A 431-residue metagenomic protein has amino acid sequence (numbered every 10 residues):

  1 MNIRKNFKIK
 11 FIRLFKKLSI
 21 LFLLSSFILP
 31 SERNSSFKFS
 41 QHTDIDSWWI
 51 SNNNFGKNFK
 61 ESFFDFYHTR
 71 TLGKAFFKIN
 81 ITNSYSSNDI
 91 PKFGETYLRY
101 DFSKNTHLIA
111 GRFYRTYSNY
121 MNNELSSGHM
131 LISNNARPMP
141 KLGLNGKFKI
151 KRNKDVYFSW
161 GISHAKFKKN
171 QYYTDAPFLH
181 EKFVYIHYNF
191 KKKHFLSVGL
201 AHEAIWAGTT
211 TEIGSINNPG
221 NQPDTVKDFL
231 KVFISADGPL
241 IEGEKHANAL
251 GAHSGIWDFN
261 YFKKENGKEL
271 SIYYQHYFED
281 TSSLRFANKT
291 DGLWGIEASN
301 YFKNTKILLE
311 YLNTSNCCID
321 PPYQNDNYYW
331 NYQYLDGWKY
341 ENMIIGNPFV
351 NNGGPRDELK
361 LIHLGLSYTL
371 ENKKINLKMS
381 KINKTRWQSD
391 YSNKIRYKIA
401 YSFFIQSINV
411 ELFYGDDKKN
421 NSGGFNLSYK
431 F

Functional and structural regions predicted by a protein language model:
M1-E32, L427-F431: Bacterial Sec-dependent N-terminal signal peptides
S31-N34, H68-F77, K104-L108, K149-F158 (+5 more regions): Short loop/turn motifs that connect adjacent beta-strands in outer-membrane beta-barrel proteins
S31-R70, A247-G255: Outer-membrane beta-barrel initiation region
S35-S47, I79-Y85, L108-Y114, F158-K166 (+7 more regions): Transmembrane beta-barrel strands of outer-membrane/channel proteins
S51-N54, T82-S84, S126-I132, K168-Y173 (+5 more regions): Extracellular loop and loop/strand-boundary signature of outer-membrane beta-barrel proteins
F76-N170, T174, F178-A207: Outer membrane beta-barrel
F195-W257: A conserved mid-domain beta-alpha-beta active-site/ligand-binding segment of alpha/beta enzyme cores
L240-F431: Outer-membrane beta-barrel pore domains
